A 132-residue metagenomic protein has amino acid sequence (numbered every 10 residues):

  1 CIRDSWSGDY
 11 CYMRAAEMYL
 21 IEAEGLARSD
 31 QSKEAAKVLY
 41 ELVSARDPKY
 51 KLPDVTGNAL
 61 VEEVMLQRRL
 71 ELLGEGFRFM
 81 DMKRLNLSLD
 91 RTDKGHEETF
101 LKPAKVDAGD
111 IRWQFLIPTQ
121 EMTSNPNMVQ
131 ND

Functional and structural regions predicted by a protein language model:
R3-D132: Acidic/polar-rich alpha-helix caps and helix-coil junctions
